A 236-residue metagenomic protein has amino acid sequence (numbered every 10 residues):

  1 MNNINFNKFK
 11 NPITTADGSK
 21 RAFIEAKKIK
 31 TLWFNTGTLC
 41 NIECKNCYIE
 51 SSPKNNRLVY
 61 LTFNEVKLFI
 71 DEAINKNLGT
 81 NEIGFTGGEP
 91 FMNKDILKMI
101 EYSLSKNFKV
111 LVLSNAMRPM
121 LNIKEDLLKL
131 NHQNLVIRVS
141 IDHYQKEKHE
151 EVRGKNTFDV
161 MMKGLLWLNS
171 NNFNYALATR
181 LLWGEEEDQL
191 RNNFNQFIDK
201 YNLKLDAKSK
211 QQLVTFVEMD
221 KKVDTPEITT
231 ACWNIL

Functional and structural regions predicted by a protein language model:
N2-G87, F91-K109: Conserved alpha-helical substructure of the radical SAM core
K30-W33, I42, N46-C47, Q133 (+3 more regions): N-terminal, helix-rich and Lys/Arg-enriched segments in bacterial and organellar proteins
T31-W33, E82-G84, K109-L111, N134-R138 (+2 more regions): Structural preference for beta-strand elements that scaffold enzyme active sites
K54-L68, G88-Q133, I137, I141-V160 (+1 more regions): Canonical radical SAM enzyme core domain
I70-I83, L121-V136, E187-I198, L203-K210: Accessory recognition modules or surfaces
A73, S103, L130, L165-L168: Generic structural signal for hydrophobic
D142, K146-L236: Radical SAM enzyme [4Fe-4S]-AdoMet core and its adjacent flexible, acidic and glycine-rich loops/tails across
